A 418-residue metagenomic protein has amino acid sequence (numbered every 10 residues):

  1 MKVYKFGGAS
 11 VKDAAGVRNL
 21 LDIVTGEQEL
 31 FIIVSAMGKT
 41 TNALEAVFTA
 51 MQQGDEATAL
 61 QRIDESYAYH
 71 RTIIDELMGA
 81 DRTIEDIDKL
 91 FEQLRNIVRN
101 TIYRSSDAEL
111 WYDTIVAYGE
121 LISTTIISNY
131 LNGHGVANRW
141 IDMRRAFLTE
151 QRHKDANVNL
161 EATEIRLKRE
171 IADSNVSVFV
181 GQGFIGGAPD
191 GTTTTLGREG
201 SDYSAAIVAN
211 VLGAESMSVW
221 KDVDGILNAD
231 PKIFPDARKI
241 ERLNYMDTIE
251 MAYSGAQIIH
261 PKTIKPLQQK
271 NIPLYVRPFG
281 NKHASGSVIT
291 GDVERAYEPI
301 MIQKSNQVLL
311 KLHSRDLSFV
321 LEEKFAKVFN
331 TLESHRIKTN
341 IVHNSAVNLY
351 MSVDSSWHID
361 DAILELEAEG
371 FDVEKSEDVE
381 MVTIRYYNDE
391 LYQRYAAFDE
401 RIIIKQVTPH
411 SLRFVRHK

Functional and structural regions predicted by a protein language model:
M1-A256, I264, Y387, H417: Nucleotide/pyrophosphate-binding catalytic subdomain
G8-A9, M37-G38, I185-G186, S201 (+7 more regions): Short, glycine-/Ser/Thr-/acidic-enriched flexible segments
H134, K270, H335: Conserved dinucleotide-binding and phosphotransfer motif residues
R144, D222-V223, G280, S345 (+1 more regions): Residue-level "edge-of-site" marker
I171-A188, M251-Y275, K311-F325, K375-A396: Electropositive, surface-exposed helix/loop patches at the edges of structured domains that serve as adaptable
R242-T290, R295-Y297, S305-Q307: A conserved active-site cap/scaffold subdomain adjacent to cofactor or substrate pockets
S285-K418: A conserved regulatory-domain signal marking ACT and ACT-like small-molecule sensing domains and adjacent regulatory
